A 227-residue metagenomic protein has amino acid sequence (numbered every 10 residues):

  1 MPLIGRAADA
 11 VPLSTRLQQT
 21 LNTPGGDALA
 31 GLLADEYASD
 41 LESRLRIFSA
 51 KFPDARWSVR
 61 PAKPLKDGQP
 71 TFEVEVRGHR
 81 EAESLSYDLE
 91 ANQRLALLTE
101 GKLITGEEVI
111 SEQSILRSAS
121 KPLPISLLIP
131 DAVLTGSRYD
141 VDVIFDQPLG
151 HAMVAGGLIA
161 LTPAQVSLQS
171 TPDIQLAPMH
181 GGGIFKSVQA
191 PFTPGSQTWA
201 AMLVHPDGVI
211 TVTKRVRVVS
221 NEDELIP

Functional and structural regions predicted by a protein language model:
A8-G25: Short, aromatic-enriched amphipathic alpha-helices that serve as compact interaction elements
L13, G26-R80, S84: Short solvent-exposed beta->alpha transition segments
Q69, R138, P194-T198: Extracellular Ig-like/FN3 beta-sandwich strand-entry sites
R80-E83, L203-T213: Short acidic/polar inter-strand loop motif in beta-rich domains
D88-L123, D223-L225: Short beta-strand edge/turn micro-motifs at domain boundaries
S126, D131-F185, T211-V212: Contiguous segments within soluble domain cores/interaction surfaces
V143, S187-D207: Short, aromatic- and glycine-rich surface loops/edge beta-strands on solvent-exposed regions
D207-P227: Short beta-strand elements
